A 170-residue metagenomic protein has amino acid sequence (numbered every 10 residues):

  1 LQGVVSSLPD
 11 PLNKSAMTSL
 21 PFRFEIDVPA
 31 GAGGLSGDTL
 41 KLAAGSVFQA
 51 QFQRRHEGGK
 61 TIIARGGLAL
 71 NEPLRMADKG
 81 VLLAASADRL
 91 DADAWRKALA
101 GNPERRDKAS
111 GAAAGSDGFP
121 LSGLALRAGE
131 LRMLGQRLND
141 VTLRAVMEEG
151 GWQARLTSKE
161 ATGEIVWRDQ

Functional and structural regions predicted by a protein language model:
L1-L40, Q51-Q170: Membrane-proximal interfacial segments on either side of biological membranes
